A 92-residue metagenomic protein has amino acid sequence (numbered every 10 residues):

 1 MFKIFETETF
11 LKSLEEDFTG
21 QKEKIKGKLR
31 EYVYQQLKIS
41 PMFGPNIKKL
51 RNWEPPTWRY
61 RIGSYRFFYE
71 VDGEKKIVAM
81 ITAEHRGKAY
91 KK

Functional and structural regions predicted by a protein language model:
M1-S64, G73-I77, K88-K92: Basic, Lys/Arg-enriched alpha-helical interface segments
F67: NAD-dependent ADP-ribosyltransferases
A83-G87: Short, solvent-exposed aromatic-acidic interface loops
